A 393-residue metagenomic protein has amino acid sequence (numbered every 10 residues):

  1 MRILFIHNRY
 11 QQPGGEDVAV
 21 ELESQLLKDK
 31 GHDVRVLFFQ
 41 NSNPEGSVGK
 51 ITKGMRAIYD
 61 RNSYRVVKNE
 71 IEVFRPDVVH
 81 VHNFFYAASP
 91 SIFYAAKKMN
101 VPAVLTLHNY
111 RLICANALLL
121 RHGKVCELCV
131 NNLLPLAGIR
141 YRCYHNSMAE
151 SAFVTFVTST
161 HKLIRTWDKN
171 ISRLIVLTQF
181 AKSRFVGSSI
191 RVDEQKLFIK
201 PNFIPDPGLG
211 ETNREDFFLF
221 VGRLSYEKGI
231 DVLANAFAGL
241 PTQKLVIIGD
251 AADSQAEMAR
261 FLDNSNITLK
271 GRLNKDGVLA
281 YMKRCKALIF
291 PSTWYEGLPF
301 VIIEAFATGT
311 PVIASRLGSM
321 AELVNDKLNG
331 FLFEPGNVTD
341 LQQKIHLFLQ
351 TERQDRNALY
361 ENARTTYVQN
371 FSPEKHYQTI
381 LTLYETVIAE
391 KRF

Functional and structural regions predicted by a protein language model:
D17-V18, F220-G239: A conserved mid-protein helix/loop that constitutes part of the nucleotide-sugar donor-binding site
I71, R272-L273, A280-C285: Short alpha-helical donor nucleotide-sugar binding micro-motif in glycosyltransferases
L112, N131-G208: Donor nucleotide-sugar binding/catalytic pocket of nucleotide-sugar-dependent glycosyltransferases
A256-L279: Nucleotide-activated donor-binding/catalytic signature segment of Leloir-type glycosyltransferases, i.e., the conserved
K283-G297, T310: Acidic donor-binding loop of glycosyltransferase active sites
I302, P311-A314, V324: Short hydrophobic beta-strand element within catalytic cores of glycosyltransferases and related nucleotide-activated
D326-K327, F331-V338, L347-R353: Conserved acidic donor-binding segment of nucleotide-sugar-dependent glycosyltransferases
L347, Q354-N370, H376-T382: A short, well-ordered alpha-helix in the C-terminal region of glycosyltransferases
